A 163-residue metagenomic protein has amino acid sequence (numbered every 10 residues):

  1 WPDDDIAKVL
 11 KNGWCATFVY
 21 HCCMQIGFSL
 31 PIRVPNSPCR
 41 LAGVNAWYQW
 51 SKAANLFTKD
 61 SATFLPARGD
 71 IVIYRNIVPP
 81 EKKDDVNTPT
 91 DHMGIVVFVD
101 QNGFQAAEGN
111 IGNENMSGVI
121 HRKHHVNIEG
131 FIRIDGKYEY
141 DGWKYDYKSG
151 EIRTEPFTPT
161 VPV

Functional and structural regions predicted by a protein language model:
W1-I32, E155-V163: N-terminal capping segments
P2, C15, Y48-S51, K144: Short linear interaction motif-like sites in intrinsically disordered regions of transcription factors
A7, Y20, M24, A53-L56 (+3 more regions): A generic structural signal for solvent-exposed, polar alpha-helical segments
A7-N12, S29-E114: ...with weaker cross-activation on analogous glycine-rich loops/strands in unrelated enzymes
C15, G43, K123-V126: Alpha-helix initiation/capping motif
N76-V163: Aromatic- and glycine-rich peptidoglycan recognition patches
